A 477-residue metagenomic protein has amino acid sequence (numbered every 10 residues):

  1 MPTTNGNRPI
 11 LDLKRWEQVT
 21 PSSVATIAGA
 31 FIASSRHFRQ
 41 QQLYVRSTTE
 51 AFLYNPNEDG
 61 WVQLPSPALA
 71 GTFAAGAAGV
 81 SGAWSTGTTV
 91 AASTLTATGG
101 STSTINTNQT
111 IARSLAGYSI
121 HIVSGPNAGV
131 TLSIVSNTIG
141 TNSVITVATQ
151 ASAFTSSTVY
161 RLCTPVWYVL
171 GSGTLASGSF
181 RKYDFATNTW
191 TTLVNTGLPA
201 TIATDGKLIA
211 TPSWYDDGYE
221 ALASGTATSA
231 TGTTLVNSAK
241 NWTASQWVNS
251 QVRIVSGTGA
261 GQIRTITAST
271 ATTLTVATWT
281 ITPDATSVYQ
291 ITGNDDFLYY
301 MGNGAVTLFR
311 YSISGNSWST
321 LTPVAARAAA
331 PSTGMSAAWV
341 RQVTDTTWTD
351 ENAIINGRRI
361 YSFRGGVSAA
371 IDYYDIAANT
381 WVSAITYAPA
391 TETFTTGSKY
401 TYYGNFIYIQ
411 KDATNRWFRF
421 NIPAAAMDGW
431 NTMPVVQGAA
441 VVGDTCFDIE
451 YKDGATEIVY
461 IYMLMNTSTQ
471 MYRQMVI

Functional and structural regions predicted by a protein language model:
M1-T20, A30, R36, Y472-I477: Enriched but not universal
I10, H37-F38, V45-R46, N55 (+24 more regions): Residue-level signal for WD-repeat beta-propeller blades
R15-Q18, G60-Q63, T189-T192, S317-T320 (+2 more regions): Predominantly a core beta-strand signature of beta-propeller blades across repeat-based propeller domains
V19-R46, A51, L64-S85, C163-G173 (+9 more regions): Conserved short beta-strand element of beta-propeller blades
S22, S66-G71, G82-S156, R161 (+3 more regions): Autoprocessing Asn-cyclization modules and mimics
Q40, T48-T49, E58, G140-N142 (+9 more regions): Residue-level signal for tight coil/turn positions that link beta-strands
P56-D59, D184-N188, S312-N316, D375-N379 (+2 more regions): Short loop/turn segments that connect beta-strands within beta-propeller blades
V62, V130-L132, T191, Q262-R264 (+2 more regions): Short beta-strand segments
